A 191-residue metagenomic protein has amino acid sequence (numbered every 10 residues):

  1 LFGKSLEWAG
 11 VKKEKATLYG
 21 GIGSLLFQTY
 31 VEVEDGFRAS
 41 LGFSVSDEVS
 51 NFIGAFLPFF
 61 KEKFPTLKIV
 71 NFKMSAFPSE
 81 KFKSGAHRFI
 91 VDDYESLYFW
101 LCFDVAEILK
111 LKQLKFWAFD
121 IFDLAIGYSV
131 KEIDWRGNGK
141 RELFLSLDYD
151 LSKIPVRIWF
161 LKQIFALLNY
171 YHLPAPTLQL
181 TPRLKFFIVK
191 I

Functional and structural regions predicted by a protein language model:
L1-I191: Hydrophobic alpha-helical membrane segments
